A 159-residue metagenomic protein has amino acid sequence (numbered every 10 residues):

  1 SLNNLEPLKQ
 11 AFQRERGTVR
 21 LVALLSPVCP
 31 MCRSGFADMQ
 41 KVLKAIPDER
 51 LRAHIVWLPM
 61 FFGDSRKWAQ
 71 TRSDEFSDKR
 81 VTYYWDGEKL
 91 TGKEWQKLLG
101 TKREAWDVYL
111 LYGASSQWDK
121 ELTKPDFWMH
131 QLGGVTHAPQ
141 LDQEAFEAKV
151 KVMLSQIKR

Functional and structural regions predicted by a protein language model:
S1-A11, R33-S34: N-terminal "domain-start" segment that seeds a small globular fold
N4, G35-M39, W68-R72, T91-G92 (+2 more regions): Stable alpha-helical elements in mature extracytoplasmic
Q13-P30, A53: Short active-site neighborhood of thiol/selenol oxidoreductases, capturing the structured segment around
G17-R20, D48-A53, S77-T82, A105-D107: Loop/turn elements at helix/coil->beta-strand transitions in domains of secreted/extracellular proteins
P27-M31, L58-G63, G87-T91, S116-W118: Solvent-exposed loop/turn segments at secondary-structure junctions within structured extracellular/periplasmic domains
F36-D74: Structural microenvironment flanking redox-active thiols in thiol-disulfide oxidoreductases
S73-R103: Short, internal strand/loop/helix patches that form the active-site neighborhood or redox-interaction surface
E104-R159: Thiol-/selenol-based redox modules, centered on thioredoxin-like and closely related oxidoreductase domains
